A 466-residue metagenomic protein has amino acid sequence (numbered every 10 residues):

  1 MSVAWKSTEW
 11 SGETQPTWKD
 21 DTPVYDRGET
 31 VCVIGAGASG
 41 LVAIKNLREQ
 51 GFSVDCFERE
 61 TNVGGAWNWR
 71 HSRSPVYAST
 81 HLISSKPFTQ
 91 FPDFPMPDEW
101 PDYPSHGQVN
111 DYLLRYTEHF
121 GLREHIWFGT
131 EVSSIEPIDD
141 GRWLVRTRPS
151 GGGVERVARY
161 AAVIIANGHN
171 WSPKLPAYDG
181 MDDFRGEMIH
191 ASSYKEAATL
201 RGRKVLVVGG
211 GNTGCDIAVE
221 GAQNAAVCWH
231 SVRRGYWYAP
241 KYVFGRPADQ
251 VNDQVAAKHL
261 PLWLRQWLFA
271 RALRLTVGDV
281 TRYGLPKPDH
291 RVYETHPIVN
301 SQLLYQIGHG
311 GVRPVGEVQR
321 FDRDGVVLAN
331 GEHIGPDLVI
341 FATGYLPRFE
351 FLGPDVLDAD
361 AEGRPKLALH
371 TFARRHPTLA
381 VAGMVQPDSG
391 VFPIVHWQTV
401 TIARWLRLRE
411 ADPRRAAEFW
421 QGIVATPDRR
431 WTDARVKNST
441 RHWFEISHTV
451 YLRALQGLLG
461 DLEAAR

Functional and structural regions predicted by a protein language model:
S2-S79, P95-Y242, R246, V255-R415 (+1 more regions): Flavin (primarily FAD) cofactor-binding/catalytic cores of flavoenzymes
H81-S85: Flexible "cap/lid" subdomain of the alpha/beta-hydrolase fold that forms the substrate-access gate
F88-T89: Active-site segment of extracytoplasmic enzymes that catalyze sulfate/phosphate-ester chemistry
P92: Extracytosolic helix-loop segments that constitute the early lumenal/periplasmic catalytic or substrate-binding loops
D412-R430: The conserved 3'-phosphoadenosine-5'-phosphosulfate
